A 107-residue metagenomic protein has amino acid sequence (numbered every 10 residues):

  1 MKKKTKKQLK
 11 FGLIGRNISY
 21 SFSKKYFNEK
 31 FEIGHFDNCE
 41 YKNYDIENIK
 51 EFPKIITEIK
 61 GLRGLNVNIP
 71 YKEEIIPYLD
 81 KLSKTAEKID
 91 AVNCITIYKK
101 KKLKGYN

Functional and structural regions predicted by a protein language model:
K4-N107: Phosphate/diphosphate ligand-binding glycine-rich loop within oxidoreductases
